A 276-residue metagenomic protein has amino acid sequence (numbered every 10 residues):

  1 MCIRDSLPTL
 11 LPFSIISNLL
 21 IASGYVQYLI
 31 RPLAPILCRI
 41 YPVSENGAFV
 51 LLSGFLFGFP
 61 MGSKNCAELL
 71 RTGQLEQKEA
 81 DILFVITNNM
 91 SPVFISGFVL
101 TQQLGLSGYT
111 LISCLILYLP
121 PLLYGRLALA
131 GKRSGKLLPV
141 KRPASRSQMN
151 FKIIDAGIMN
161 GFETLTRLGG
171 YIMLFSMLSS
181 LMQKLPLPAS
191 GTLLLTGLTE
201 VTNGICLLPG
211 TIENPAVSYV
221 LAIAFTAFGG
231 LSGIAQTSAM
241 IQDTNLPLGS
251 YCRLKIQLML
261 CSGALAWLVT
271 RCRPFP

Functional and structural regions predicted by a protein language model:
M1-I3: Short, small-residue-biased leader/transition segments that mark boundaries at the very start of proteins
L7-N65: Membrane helical hairpin/interfacial module
T9, F13, S17, A34 (+12 more regions): Alpha-helical transmembrane segments in multi-pass membrane proteins
S23, I154, I158-T226: Transmembrane helical segments that form the transport core of multi-pass membrane transport proteins
I40-L104, L195-I241: Alpha-helical membrane segments and immediately flanking helix-loop junctions that form or couple to the substrate/ion
L69-A130, M240-L265: Membrane-core helix-loop-helix motifs of multi-pass transport proteins
K132-M159: Intrinsically disordered, low-complexity non-transmembrane regions of multi-pass membrane transporters
L265-P276: Juxtamembrane boundary at the C-terminal end of a transmembrane helix
